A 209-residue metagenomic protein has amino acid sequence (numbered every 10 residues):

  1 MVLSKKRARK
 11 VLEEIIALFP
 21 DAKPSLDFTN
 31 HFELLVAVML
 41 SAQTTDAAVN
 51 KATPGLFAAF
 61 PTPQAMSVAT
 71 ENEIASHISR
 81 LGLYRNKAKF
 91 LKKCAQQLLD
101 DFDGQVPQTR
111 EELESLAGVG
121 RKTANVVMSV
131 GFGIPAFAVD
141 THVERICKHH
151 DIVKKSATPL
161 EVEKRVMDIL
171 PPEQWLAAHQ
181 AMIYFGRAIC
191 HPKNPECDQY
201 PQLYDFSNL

Functional and structural regions predicted by a protein language model:
V2-L209: Catalytic cores of DNA base-excision repair glycosylases
